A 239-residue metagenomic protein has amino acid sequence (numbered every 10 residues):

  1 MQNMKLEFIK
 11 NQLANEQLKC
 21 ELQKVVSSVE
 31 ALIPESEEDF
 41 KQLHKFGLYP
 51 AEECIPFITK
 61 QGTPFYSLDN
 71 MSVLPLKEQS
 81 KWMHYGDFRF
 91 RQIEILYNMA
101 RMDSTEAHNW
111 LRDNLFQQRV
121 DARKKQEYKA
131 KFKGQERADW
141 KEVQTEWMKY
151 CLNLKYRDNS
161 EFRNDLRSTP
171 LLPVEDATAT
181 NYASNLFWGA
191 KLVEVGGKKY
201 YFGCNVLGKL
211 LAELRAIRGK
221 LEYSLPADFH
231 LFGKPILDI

Functional and structural regions predicted by a protein language model:
F8-L13, Q17-I239: Charged, low-complexity intrinsically disordered segments
